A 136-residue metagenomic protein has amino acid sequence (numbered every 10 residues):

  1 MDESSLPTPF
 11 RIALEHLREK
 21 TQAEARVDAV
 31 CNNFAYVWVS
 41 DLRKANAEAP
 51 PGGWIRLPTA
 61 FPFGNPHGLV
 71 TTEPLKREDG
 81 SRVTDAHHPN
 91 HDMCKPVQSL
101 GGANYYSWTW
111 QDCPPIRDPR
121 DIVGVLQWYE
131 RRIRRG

Functional and structural regions predicted by a protein language model:
M1-P50, A60-G136: UBC/E2-like fold recognition across ubiquitin and ubiquitin-like conjugation systems, capturing catalytically active
R56-P58: Solvent-exposed residues in well-ordered beta-strands and their adjoining turns, especially edge/terminal strands
